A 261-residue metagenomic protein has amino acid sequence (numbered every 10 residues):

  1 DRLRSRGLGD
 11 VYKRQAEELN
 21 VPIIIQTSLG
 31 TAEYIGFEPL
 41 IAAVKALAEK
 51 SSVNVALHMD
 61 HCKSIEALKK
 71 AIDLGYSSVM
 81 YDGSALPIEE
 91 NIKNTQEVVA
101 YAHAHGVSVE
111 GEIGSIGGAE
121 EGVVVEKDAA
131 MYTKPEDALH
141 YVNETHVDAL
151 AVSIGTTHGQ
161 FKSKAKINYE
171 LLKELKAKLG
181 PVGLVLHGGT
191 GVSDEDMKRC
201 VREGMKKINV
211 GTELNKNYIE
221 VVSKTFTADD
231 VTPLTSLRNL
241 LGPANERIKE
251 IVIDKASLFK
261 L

Functional and structural regions predicted by a protein language model:
D1-G9: Single conserved hydrophobic/aromatic residue that forms the stacking wall/gate of nucleotide- or nucleobase-binding
L19-A71: Active-site cofactor/substrate anionic-group-binding motifs, chiefly glycine- and Lys/Arg-rich phosphate-binding loops
I23-T27, V55-D60, V79-Y81, V109-G111 (+3 more regions): Hydrophobic faces of well-ordered beta-strands that scaffold small-molecule active sites in alpha/beta enzyme cores
I25-T31, H146-E170: Glycine/Thr-rich beta-alpha phosphate-binding loop at enzyme active sites
E33-I41, K63-K70, S84-E110, Q160-K173 (+2 more regions): Active-site-adjacent beta->alpha loops and helix N-cap segments on the catalytic face of soluble alpha/beta enzymes
S77-E89, I154-G159, E203-I219: Glycine-rich phosphate-binding active-site loops on the catalytic face of alpha/beta enzymes
G83-G159: Conserved anion-binding
S193-L261: C-terminal alpha-helical cap/extension of soluble enzyme domains
